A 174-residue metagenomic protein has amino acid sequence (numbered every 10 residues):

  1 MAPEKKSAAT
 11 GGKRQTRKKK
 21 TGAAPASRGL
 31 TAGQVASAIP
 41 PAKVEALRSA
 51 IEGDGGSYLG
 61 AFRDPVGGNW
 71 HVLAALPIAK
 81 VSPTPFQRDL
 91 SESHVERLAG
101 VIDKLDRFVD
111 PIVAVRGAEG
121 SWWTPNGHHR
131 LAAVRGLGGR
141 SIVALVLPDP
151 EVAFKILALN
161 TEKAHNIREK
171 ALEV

Functional and structural regions predicted by a protein language model:
A2-L147, K155-A158: Short, charged/polar connector segments at secondary-structure boundaries
E151, A164-R168, L172-V174: Active-site-proximal loop/hinge segments that shape catalytic or ion-binding/gating pockets
L157-T161, H165: Extended, alpha-helix-rich binding/interface surfaces that flank or overlap catalytic cores and mediate recognition
